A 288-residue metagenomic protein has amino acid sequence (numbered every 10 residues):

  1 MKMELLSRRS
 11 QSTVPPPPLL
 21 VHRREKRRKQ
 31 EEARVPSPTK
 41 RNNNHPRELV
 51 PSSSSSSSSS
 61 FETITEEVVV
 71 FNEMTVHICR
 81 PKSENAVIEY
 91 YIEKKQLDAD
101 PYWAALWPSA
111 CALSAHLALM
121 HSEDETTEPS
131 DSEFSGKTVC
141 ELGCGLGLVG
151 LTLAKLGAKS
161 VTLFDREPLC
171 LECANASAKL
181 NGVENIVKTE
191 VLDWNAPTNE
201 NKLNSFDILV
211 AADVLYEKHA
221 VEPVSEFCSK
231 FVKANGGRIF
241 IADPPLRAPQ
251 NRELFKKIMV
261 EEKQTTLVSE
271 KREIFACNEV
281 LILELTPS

Functional and structural regions predicted by a protein language model:
K2-S288: S-adenosylmethionine-dependent methyltransferases
